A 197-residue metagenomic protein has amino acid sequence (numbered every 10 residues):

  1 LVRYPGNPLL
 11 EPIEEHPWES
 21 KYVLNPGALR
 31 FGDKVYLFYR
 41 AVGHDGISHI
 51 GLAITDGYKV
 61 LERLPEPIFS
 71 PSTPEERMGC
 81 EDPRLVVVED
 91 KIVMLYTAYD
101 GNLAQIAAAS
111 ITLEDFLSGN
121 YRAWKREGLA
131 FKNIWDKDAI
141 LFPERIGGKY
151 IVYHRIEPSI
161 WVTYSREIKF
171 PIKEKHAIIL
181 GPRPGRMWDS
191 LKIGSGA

Functional and structural regions predicted by a protein language model:
L1-K21, N25-M78, V87-I140, E144-G194: Beta-rich carbohydrate-recognition and catalytic domains
